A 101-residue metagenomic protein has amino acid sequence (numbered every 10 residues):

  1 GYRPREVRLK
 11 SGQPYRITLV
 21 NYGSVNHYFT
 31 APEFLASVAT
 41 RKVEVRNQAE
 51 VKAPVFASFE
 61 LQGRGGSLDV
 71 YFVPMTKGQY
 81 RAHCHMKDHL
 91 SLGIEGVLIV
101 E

Functional and structural regions predicted by a protein language model:
G1, A53-E101: Extracellular/periplasmic metallocenter environments
G1-R16: N-terminal edge beta-strand
Y15, V25-H27: Short beta-strand/loop motifs in extracellular/secreted proteins, especially within beta-sandwich accessory domains
L19-N21: Asparagine-centered strand-capping/turn motif at beta-strand->loop junctions
G23-V25, T76: Short, acidic/polar linear motifs in exposed loop/turn regions
Y28-P32: Beta-strand signatures of extracellular beta-sandwich domains
L35-N47: Short aromatic-acidic-glycine turn motif
